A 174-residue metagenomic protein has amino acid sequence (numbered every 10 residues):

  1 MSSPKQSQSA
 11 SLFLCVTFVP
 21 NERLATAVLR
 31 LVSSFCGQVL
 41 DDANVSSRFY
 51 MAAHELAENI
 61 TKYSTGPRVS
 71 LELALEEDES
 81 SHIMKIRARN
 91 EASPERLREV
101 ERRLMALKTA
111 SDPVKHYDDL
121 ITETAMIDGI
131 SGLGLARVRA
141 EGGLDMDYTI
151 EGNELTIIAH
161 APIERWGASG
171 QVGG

Functional and structural regions predicted by a protein language model:
M1-C15, T61-G174: Conserved beta-strand-loop-beta-strand hairpin that lines the nucleotide-binding pocket of ATP/GTP-utilizing enzymes
S11-T26: STAS-typified acidic loop motif
A25-L29, S111: Hydrophobic faces of stable alpha-helices that mediate helix-helix packing
L29-S33, E101-L104: A generic alpha-helix structural signal
R30-E55, T122-D128: Conserved short strand/loop->alpha-helix "switch" segment adjacent to the catalytic nucleotide/phosphoryl-transfer site
